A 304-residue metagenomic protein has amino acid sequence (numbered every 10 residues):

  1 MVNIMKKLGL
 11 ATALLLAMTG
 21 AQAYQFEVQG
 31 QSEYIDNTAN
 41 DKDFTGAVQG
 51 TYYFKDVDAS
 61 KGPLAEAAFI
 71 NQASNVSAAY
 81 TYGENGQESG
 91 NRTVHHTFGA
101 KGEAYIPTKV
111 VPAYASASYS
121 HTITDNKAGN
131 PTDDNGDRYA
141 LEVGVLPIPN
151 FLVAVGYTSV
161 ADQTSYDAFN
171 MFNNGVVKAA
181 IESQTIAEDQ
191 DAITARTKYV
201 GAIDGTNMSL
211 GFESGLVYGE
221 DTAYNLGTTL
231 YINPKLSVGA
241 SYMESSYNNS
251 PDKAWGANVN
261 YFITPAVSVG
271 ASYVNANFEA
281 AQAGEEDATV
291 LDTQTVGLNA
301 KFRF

Functional and structural regions predicted by a protein language model:
M1-E27, A39, D58-G62, I70-A73 (+1 more regions): Cleavable N-terminal export/targeting peptides
G20-Q22, F54-D56, I70, Y82 (+8 more regions): Outer-membrane beta-barrel strand-turn architecture
Q22-D58, N71-T93, T97-F98: Short glycine/proline- and aromatic-enriched beta-strand/turn motifs that initiate or cap beta-hairpins
Y24, K42-V48, R92-F98, D133-Y139 (+7 more regions): Residues that define the transmembrane beta-barrel architecture of outer-membrane proteins
F26-V28, V57-S60, P107-A115, P149-V155 (+4 more regions): Repeated loop/turn-to-beta-strand initiation elements of outer-membrane beta-barrel proteins
S32-D36, Y52-D56, Y80-G86, Y119-D125 (+7 more regions): Transmembrane beta-strands of outer-membrane beta-barrel pores
T45-V57, A195, Y261-F262, L291-F304: Outer-membrane beta-barrel "beta-signal"
G144-Y247, A254-G256: Detector for outer-membrane/organellar transmembrane beta-barrel domains, recognizing the amphipathic beta-strand
